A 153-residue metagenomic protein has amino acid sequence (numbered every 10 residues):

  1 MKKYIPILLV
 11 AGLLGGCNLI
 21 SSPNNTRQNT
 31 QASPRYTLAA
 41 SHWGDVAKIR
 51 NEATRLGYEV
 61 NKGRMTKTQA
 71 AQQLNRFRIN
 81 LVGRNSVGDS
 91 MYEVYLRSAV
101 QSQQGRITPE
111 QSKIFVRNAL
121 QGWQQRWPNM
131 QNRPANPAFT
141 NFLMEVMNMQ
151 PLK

Functional and structural regions predicted by a protein language model:
M1-N18: Sec-dependent bacterial lipoprotein signal peptides
K2-I7, A53, Y95-L96: Generic hydrophobic-segment detector
G15-Y36: Bacterial Sec signal peptide processing site at the extreme N-terminus
I20, P151-K153: Short, solvent-exposed mixed-charge patches
L38-A39, T54: Non-catalytic effector/regulatory segments
W43-G44: TPR-adjacent "capping" and linker segments in tetratricopeptide-repeat scaffold/adaptor proteins
R55-N148: Mature extracellular/secreted ectodomains of secretory-pathway proteins
